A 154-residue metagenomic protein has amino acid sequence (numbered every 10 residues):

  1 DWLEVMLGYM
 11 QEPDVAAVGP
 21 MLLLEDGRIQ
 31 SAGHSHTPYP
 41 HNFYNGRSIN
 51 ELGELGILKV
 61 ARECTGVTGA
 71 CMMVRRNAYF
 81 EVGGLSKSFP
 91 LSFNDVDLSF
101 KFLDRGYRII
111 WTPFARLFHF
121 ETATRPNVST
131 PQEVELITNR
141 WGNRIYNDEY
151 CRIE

Functional and structural regions predicted by a protein language model:
D1-L7, G56-G83, S88-F118: A short, conserved alpha-helix in the catalytic core of glycosyltransferases
D1-P40, R108: Conserved donor NDP-sugar-binding/catalytic core segment of glycosyltransferases
Q11, G84, D104, N139-G142: Residues at helix-coil transition
D14-A17, S31, Y44, V67-T68 (+1 more regions): Short glycine/serine/threonine-biased micro-segments
M21, F102, P113, E121 (+1 more regions): Residues at the C-termini of beta-strands that transition into short coil/loop
E25-I29, S92, F118-F120, T124: Flexible loop/turn segments at secondary-structure boundaries
D26-G27, P38-C64, T68, M73 (+2 more regions): C-terminal, non-catalytic tails of nucleotide-sugar-dependent glycosyltransferases
